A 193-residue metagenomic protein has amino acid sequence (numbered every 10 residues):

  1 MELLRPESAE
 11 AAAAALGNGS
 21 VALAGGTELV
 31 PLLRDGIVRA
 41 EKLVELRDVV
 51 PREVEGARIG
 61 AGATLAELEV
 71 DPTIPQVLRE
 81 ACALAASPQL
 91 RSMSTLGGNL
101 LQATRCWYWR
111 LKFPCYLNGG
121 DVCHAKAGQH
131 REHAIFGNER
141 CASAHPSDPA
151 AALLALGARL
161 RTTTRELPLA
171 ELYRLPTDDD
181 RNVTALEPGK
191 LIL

Functional and structural regions predicted by a protein language model:
M1-L193: C-terminal structural segment of proteins
